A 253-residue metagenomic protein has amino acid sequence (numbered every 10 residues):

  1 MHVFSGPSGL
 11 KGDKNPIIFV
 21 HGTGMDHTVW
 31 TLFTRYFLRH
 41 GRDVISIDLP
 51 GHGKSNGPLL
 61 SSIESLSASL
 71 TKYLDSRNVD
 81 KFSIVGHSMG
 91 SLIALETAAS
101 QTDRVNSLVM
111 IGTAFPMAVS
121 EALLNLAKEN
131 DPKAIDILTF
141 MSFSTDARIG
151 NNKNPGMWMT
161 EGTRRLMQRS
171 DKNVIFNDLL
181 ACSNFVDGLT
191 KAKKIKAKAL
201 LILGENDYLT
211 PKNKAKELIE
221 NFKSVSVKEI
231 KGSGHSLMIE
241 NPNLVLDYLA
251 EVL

Functional and structural regions predicted by a protein language model:
G6, T31-T34, R39, D43-M89 (+1 more regions): Active-site loop/oxyanion-hole signature of alpha/beta-hydrolase fold enzymes
V20-G22, L203: The conserved beta1-alpha1 loop
G22-M25, S88: Active-site glycine-rich loops that stabilize anionic/oxyanionic intermediates across multiple enzyme folds
L92-I137: Flexible "cap/lid" loop of the alpha/beta hydrolase fold
N125-K194: Conserved alpha/beta-hydrolase catalytic His-Asp/Glu region
I195, L201-L203, D207: Short beta-strand/loop motif that positions the catalytic acidic residue of the alpha/beta-hydrolase fold
Y208-K214: Conserved alpha/beta-hydrolase "acid-adjacent" motif
S233-L246: Catalytic histidine-centered segment of alpha/beta-hydrolase-like enzymes
